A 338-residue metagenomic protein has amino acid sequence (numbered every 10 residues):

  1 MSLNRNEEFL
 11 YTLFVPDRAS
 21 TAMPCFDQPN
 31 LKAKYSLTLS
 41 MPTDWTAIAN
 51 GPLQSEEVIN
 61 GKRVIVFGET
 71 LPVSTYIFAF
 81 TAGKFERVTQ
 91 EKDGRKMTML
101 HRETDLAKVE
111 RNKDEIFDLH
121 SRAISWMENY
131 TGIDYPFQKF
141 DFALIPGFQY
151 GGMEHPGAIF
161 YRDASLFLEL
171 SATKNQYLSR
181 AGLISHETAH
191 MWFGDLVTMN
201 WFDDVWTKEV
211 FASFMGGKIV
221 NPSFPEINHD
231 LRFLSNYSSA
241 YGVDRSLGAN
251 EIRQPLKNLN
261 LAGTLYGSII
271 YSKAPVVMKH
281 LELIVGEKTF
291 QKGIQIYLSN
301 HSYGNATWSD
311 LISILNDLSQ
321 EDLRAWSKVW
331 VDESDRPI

Functional and structural regions predicted by a protein language model:
M1-T89, D93, D114, S327: Extended, low-hydrophobicity, Ser/Thr/Pro/Gly-biased non-transmembrane segments
R18, F67, M99-I338: Hydrophobic alpha-helical and helix-loop surface patches within well-folded domains that function as non-catalytic
T89-E103: Active-site-proximal, well-structured secondary-structure segments within enzyme catalytic domains
